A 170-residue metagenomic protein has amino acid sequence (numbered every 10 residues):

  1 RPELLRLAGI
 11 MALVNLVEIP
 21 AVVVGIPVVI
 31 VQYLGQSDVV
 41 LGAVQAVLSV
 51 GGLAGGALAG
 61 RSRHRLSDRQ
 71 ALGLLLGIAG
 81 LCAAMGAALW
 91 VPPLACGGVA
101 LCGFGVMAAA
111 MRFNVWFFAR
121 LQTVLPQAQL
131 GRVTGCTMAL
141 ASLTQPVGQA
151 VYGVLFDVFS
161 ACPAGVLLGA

Functional and structural regions predicted by a protein language model:
R1-L48: Helix-loop boundary and gating motifs at the non-cytosolic
V31-A170: C-terminal transmembrane bundle of multi-pass solute transporters/carriers
